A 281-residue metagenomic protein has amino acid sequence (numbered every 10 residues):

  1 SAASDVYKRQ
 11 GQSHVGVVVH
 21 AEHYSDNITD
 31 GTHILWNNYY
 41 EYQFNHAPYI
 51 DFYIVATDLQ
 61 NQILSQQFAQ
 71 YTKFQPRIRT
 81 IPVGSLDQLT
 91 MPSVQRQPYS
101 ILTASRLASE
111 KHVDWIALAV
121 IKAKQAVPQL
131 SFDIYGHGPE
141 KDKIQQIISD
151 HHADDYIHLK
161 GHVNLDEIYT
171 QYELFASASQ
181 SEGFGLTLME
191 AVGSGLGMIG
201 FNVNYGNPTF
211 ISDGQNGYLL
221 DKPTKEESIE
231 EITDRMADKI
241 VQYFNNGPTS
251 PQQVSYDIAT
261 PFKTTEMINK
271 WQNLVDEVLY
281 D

Functional and structural regions predicted by a protein language model:
A2-Y7: Short, small-residue-biased leader/transition segments that mark boundaries at the very start of proteins
E22-H23, L59-Q60, R77-T90: Short beta-strand->alpha-helix junction loop in the catalytic core of nucleotide-activated group-transfer enzymes
H33-Y53: Membrane-proximal helix-turn-helix segments that form the acceptor-binding/catalytic region of lipid-linked
Y99, T103-K122, P139-Q145: A conserved mid-protein helix/loop that constitutes part of the nucleotide-sugar donor-binding site
Q145-H162: Nucleotide-activated donor-binding/catalytic signature segment of Leloir-type glycosyltransferases, i.e., the conserved
Q180: Aromatic "clamp/platform" in nucleotide-sugar-dependent glycosyltransferases that forms part of the donor/acceptor
G197-F201: Short hydrophobic beta-strand element within catalytic cores of glycosyltransferases and related nucleotide-activated
S228-E231, N245-D276: A charged, aromatic-enriched C-terminal amphipathic alpha-helix characteristic of glycosyltransferases across folds
